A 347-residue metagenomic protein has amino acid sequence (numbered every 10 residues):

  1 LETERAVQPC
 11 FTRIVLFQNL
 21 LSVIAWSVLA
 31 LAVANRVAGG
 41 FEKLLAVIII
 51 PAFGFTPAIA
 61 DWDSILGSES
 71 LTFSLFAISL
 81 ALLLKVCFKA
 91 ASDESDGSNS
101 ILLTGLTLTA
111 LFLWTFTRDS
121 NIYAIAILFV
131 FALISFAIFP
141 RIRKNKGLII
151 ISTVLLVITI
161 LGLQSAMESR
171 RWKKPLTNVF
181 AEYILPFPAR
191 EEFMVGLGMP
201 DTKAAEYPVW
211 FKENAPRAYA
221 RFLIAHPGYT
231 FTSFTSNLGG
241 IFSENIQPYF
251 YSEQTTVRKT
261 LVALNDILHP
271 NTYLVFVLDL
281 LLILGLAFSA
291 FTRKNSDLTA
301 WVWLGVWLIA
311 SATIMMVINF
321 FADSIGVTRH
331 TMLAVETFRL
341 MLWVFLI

Functional and structural regions predicted by a protein language model:
P9-S22, N237-L308, A312-T313: Membrane-interface anchor segments at the N-terminal boundary of transmembrane helices in multi-pass membrane enzymes
I14-F17, P51-L83, W114-A124, I325 (+1 more regions): Multi-pass, polyprenyl lipid-linked donor-dependent membrane glycosyltransferases
L16-G40, I78, L82: Transmembrane-helix motifs of polytopic, lipid-linked glycan transferases
L29-F55, F73-S74, D96-S98: Transmembrane-helix signature of polytopic, membrane-embedded enzymes that assemble or transfer cell-envelope glycans
E42-L44, D96-T104, I138-L155: Membrane-interfacial entry segments at the cytosolic side of transmembrane helices
L71-A91, T107-L111, L128-F129, M341: Specific aromatic-rich, kink-prone transmembrane helix
L102-R118, V130, L155-I160: Membrane-interface alpha helices of multi-pass inner-membrane proteins
S165-T255: Membrane-proximal stem/loop segments at transmembrane-domain junctions that anchor or position
